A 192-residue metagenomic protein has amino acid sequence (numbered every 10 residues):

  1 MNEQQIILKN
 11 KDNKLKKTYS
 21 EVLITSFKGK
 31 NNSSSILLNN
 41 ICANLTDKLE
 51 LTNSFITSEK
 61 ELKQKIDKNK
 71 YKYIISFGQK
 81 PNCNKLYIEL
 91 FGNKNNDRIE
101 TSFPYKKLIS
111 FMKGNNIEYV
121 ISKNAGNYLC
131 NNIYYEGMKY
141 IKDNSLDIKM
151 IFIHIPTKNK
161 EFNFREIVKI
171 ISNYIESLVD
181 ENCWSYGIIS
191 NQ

Functional and structural regions predicted by a protein language model:
M1-Y128, M138-K149, R165-S172, E176-Q192: N-terminal catalytic or cofactor-binding beta/alpha core of small enzyme domains
H154-K158: An accessory alpha-helical subdomain
N159-N163: Short active-site-adjacent structural elements
